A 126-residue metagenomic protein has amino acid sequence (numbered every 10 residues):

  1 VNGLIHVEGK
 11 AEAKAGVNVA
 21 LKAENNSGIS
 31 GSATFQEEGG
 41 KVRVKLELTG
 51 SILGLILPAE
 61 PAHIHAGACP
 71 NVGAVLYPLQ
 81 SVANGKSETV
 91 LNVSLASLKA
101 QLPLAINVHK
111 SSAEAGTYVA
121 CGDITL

Functional and structural regions predicted by a protein language model:
V1-L126: N-terminal leader/targeting pre-sequences
